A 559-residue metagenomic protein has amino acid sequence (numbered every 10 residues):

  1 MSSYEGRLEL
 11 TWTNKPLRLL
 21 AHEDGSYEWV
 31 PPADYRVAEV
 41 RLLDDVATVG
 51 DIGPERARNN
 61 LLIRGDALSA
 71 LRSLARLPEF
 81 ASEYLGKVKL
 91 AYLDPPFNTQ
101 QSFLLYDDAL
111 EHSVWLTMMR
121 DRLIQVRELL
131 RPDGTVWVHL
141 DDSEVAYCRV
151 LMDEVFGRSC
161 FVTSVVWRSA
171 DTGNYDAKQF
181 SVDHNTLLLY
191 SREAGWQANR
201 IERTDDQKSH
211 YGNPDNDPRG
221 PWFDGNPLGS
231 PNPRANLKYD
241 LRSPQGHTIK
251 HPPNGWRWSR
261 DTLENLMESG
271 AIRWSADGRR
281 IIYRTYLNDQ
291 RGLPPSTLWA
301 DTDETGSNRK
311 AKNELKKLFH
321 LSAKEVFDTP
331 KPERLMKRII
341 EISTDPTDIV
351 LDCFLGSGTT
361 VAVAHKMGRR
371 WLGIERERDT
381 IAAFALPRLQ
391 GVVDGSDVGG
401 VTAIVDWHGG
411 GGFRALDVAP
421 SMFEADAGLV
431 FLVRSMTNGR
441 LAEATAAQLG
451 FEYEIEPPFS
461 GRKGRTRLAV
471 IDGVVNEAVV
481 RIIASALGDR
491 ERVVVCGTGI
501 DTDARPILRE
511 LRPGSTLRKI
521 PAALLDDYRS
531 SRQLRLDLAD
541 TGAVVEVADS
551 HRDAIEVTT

Functional and structural regions predicted by a protein language model:
S2-I349: Class I S-adenosyl-L-methionine
P96, F354-G356: Conserved S-adenosyl-L-methionine
Q100, G358, A362: Glycine-rich SAM-binding Motif I of class I
V136-D141, F354, L372-E375: Conserved RecA-like ASCE P-loop NTPase motor core of nucleic-acid helicases/translocases
N174-Y175, R338-T347, K366-V433: Cysteine-dependent PTP/DSP-like catalytic domain, specifically the C-terminal lobe
E454-D489: Conserved helicase/translocase motor-coupling segment
T466-L468, R490-G497, L517: Hydrophobic beta-strand segments of well-ordered beta-sheets in folded domains
I482-I483, D503-S515: Short, aromatic/basic amphipathic alpha-helical patches
